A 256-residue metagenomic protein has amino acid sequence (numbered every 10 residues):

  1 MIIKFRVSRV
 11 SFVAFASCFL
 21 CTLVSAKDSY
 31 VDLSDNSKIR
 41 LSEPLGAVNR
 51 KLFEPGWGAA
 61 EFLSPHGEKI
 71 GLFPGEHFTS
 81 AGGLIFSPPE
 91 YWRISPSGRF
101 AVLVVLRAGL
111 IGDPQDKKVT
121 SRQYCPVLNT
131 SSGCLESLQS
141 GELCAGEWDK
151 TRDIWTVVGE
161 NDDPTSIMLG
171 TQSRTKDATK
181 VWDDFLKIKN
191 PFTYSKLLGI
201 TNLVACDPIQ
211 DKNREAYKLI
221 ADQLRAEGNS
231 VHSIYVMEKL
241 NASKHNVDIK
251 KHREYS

Functional and structural regions predicted by a protein language model:
I2-V13: Bacterial N-terminal signal peptides that target proteins for export
C21-L23: N-terminal signal peptide c-region/cleavage motif recognized by signal peptidases
K27-D35, V119-S256: Acidic, small-residue rich beta-repeat scaffolds with periodic aromatic anchors
L33-L52, L106-S121: Short, conserved, GDST-rich strand-edge loop motifs in beta-rich repeat architectures
A60-K69, I111-C134: Beta-propeller blade-edge and WD-like acidic-aromatic loop motif
E68-G82, E136-G141, D248: Aromatic (tryptophan-biased) beta-strands that constitute blades/sheets of beta-rich domains
L72-I94, A108: Blade-loop segments of beta-propeller domains
